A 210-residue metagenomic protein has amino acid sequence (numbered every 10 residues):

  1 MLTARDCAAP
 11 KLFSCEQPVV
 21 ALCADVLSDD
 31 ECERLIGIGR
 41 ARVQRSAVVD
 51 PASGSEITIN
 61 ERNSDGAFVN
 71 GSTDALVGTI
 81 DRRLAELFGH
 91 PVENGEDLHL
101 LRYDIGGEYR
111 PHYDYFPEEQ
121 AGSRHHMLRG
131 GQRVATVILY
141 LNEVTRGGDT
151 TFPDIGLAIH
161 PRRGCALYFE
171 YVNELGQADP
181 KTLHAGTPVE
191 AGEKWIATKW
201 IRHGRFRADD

Functional and structural regions predicted by a protein language model:
M1-D210: Fe(II)/2-oxoglutarate oxygenase catalytic core
